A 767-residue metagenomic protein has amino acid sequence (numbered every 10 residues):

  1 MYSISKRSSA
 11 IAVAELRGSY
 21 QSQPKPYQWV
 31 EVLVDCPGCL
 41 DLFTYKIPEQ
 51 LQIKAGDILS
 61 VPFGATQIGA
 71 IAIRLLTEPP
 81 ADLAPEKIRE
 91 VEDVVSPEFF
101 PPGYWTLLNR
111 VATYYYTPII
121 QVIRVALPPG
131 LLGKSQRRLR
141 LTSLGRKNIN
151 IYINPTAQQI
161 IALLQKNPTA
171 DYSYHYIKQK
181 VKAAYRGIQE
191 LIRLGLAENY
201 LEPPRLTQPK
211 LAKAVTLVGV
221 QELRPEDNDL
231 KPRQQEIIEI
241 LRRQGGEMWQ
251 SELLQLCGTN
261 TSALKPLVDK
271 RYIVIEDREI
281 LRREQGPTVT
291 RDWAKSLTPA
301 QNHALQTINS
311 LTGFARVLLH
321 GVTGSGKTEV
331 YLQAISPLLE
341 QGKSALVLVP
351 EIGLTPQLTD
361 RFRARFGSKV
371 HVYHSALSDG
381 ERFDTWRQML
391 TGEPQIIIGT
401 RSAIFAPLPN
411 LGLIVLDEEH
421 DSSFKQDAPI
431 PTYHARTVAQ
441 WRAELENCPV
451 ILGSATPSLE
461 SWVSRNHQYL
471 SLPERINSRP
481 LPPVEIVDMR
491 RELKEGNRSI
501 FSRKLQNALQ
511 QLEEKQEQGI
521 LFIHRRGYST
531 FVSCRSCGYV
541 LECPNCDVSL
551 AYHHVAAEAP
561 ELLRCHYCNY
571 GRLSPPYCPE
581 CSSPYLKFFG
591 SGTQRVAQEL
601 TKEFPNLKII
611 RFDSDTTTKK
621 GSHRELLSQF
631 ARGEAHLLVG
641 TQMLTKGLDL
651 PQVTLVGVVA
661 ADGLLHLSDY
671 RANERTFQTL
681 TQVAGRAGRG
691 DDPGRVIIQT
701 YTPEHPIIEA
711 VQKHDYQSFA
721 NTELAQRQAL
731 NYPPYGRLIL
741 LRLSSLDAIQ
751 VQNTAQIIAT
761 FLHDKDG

Functional and structural regions predicted by a protein language model:
M1-I397, S402-S454, S464-R479: Accessory, non-ATPase domains that flank or precede helicase/AAA+ motor cores in DNA-metabolism machines
D292-T298, N302-Q306, G313-Q752, Q756 (+1 more regions): Inter-lobe coupling/hinge segments of SF2-like helicase ATPases
